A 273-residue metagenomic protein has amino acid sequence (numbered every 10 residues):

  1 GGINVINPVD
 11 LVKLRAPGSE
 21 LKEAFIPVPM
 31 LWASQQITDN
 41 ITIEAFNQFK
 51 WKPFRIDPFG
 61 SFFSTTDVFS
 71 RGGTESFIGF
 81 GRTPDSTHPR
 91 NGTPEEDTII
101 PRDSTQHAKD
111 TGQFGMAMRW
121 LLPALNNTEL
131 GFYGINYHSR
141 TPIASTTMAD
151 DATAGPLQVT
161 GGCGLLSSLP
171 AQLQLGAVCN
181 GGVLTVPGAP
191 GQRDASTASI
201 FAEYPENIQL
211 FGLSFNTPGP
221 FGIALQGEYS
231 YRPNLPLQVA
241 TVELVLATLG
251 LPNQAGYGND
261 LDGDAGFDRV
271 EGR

Functional and structural regions predicted by a protein language model:
G1, N47-P53, L122, G134-R140 (+1 more regions): Transmembrane beta-strands of outer-membrane beta-barrel pores
G1-G72: Outer membrane beta-barrel
G2-N4, W51, G60-V68, T146-G155 (+1 more regions): Flexible, surface-exposed loop regions and adjacent strand-edge segments of Gram-negative outer-membrane beta-barrel
A16-S19, S61, I100-S104, T197-F201 (+2 more regions): Extracellular loop and loop/strand-boundary signature of outer-membrane beta-barrel proteins
F25-P29, D110-F114, N207-F211, G272-R273: Residues that define the transmembrane beta-barrel architecture of outer-membrane proteins
I26, T38-N40, P123-L125, Y137 (+2 more regions): Outer-membrane beta-barrel channels and translocator barrels
M30-Q35, M116-W120, F132, L213-T217 (+2 more regions): Residues on the lipid-exposed face of transmembrane beta-strands in outer-membrane beta-barrel proteins
I43-A45, T128-L130, I143, I223-G227: Transmembrane beta-strands of outer-membrane beta-barrel proteins
